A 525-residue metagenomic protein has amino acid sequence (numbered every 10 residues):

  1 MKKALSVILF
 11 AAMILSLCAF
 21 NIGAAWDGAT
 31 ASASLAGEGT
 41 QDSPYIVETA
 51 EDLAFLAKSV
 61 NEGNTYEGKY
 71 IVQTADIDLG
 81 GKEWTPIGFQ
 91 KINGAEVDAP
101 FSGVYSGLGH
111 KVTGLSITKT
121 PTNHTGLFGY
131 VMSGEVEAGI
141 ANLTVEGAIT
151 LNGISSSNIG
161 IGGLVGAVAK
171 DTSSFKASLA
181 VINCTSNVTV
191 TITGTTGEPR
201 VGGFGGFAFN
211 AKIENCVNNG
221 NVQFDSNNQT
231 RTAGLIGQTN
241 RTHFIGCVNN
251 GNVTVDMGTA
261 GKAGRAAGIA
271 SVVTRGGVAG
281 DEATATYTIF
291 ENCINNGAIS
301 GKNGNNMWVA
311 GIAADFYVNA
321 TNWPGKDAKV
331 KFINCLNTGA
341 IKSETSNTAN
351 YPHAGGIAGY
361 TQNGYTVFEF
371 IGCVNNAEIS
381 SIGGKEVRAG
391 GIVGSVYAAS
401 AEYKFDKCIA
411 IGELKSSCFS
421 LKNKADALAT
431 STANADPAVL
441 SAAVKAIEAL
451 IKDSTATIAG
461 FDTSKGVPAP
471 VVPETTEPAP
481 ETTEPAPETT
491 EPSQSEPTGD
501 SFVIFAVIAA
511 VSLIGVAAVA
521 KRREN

Functional and structural regions predicted by a protein language model:
M1-A24, N525: Sec-dependent, cleavable N-terminal signal peptides
K2, K465, V516-N525: In a subset of proteins, long, contiguous C-terminal domains/tails are tracked
L15-L17, N64, I514-V516: A short hydrophobic/aromatic micro-motif that marks alpha-helical segments and, especially, helix-coil
L17-D27, Q494-F502, A520: Sec-dependent signal peptide cleavage junction
F20-T475, P480: Surface-exposed repetitive/solenoidal architectures
T475-S495: Intrinsically disordered, low-complexity serine/threonine-rich repeat tracts
F502-R522: A cross-kingdom C-terminal cell-surface attachment/processing module
